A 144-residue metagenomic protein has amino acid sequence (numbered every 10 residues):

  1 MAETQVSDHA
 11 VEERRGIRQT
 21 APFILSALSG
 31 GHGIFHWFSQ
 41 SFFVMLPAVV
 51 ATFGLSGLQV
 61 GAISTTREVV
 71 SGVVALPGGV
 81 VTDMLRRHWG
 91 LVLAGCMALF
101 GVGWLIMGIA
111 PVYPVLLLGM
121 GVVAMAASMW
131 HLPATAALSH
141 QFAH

Functional and structural regions predicted by a protein language model:
R18-P47, A51: Pair of pore-lining "gating" transmembrane helices in MFS-fold secondary transporters
A27-L28, P114-M120: Short hydrophobic/alpha-helical segments at membrane-entry points of transmembrane helices in Major Facilitator
Q40, E68-L76: Residue-level signature of mid-helix packing/kink "hotspots" within the transmembrane helices of 12-pass Major
S41, M45, P77, L117 (+1 more regions): Transmembrane alpha-helix boundary/hinge residues in polytopic small-molecule transporters
T52-F53, M84-L85, A137-F142: Helix-to-coil boundary motifs at intracellular loop junctions of multi-pass secondary transporters
S56-S64, W89: Juxtamembrane helix-start elements in MFS-like secondary transporters
V73-P114: Conserved MFS/SLC helix-loop-helix module at the cytosolic interface between two early adjacent transmembrane helices
G119-H144: Cytoplasmic helix-loop-helix junction between adjacent transmembrane helices in 12-TM secondary transporters
